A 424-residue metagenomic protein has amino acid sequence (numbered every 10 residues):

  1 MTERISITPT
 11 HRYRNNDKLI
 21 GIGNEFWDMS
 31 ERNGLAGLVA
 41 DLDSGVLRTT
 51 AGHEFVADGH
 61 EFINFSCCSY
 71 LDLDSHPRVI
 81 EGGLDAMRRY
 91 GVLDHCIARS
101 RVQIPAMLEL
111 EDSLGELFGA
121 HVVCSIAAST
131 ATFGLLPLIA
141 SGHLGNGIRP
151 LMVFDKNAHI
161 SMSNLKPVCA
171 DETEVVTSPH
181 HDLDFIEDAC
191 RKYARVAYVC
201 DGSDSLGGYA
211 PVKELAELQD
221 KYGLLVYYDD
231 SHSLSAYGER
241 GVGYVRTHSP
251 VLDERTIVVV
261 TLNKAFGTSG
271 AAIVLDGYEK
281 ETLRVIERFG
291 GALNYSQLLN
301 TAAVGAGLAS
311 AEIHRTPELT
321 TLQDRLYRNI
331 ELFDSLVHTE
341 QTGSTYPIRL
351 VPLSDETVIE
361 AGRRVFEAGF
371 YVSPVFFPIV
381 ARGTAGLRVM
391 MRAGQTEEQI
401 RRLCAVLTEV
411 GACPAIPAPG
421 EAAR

Functional and structural regions predicted by a protein language model:
T2-L93, L224: N-terminal "arm"/small-domain region of PLP-dependent enzymes with the aminotransferase-like
S30, C67-Y70, P347-E356, F370-L407: Conserved PLP-binding active-site segment of the aspartate aminotransferase-like
I80-A127: Conserved N-terminal alpha-helix of the aminotransferase class I/II PLP-enzyme fold
L138-S161, E174, S178-P179: Conserved PLP-anchoring active-site segment centered on the Schiff-base-forming lysine
V175-Y227: Active-site phosphate-binding strand-loop segment of PLP-dependent enzymes
H248-R284: Active-site PLP attachment segment
S269-P317: Conserved core segment of the aminotransferase class I/II
T320-D334, H338-G369, I379, M391-A393 (+1 more regions): Conserved PLP-binding catalytic core of the aspartate aminotransferase-like
